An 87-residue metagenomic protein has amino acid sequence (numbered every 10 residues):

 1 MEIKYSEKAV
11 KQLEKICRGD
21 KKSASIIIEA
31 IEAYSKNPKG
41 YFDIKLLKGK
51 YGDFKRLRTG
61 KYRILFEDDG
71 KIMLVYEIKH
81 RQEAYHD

Functional and structural regions predicted by a protein language model:
E2, K8, L13-S25, Y41 (+2 more regions): Enriched for short, Lys/Arg-rich terminal
I27-A30: Short amphipathic alpha-helical segments
E32-L57: A short, surface-exposed loop/turn module that caps and links secondary-structure elements
